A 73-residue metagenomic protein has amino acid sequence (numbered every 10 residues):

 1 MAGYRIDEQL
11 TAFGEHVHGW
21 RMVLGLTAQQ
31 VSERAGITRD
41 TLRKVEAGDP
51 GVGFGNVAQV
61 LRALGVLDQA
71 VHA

Functional and structural regions predicted by a protein language model:
M1-V23: A short, Lys/Arg-rich alpha-helix, primarily the initiator
V17, A28, V57: Helix-turn-helix DNA-binding elements, focusing on the entry/boundary residues of the two helices that contact DNA
R21, S32, L61: The alpha-helix within a helix-turn-helix
G25-R43: Short alpha-helical DNA-recognition segment
G55-H72: DNA major-groove recognition helix of helix-turn-helix/homeodomain DNA-binding modules
